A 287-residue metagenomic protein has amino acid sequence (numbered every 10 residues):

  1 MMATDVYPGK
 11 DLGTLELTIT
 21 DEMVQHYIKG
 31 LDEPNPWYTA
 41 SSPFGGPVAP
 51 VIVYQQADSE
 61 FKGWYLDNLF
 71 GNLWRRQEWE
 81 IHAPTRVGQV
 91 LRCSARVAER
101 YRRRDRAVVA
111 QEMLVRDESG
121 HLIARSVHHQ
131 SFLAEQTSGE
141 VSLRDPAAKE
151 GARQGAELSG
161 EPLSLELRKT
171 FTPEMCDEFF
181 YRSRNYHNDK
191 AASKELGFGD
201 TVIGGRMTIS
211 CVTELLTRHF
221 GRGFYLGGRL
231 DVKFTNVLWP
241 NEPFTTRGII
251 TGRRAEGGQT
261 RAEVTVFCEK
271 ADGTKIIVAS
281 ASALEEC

Functional and structural regions predicted by a protein language model:
M1-L12, W74-R76, I81-L165, F234 (+1 more regions): HotDog/MaoC-like acyl-thioester-processing domains
M1-R76, T137-L226: Hot-dog-fold acyl-thioester-processing enzymes
G227-D231: A conserved acidic, glycine/proline-rich C-terminal tail/linker
